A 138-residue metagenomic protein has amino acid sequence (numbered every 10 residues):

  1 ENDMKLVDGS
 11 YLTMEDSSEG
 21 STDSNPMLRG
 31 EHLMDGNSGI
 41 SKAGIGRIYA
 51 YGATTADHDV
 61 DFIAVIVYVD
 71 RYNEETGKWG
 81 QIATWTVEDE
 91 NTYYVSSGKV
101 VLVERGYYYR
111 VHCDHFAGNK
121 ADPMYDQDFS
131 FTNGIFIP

Functional and structural regions predicted by a protein language model:
E1-S41: N-terminal prepro-regions of secreted/extracellular proteins
G30-V69: Short, surface-exposed binding/anchoring microloops in extracellular/periplasmic proteins
I45-R47, F62, E104-H112: Extracellular Ig-like/FN3 beta-sandwich strand-entry sites
T54-H58, V69-N73, L102, A117-N119: Beta-strand elements of well-folded, non-transmembrane domains
V67-Y68, K78-T92: Solvent-exposed serine/threonine-rich low-complexity stretches and specific carbohydrate-binding patches
Y93-V103: Exposed aromatic-hydrophobic patches
Y108, H112-D122: Enriched for extracellular/lumenal, surface-exposed ectodomains of secreted and cell-surface proteins
K120-P138: Short beta-strand elements
